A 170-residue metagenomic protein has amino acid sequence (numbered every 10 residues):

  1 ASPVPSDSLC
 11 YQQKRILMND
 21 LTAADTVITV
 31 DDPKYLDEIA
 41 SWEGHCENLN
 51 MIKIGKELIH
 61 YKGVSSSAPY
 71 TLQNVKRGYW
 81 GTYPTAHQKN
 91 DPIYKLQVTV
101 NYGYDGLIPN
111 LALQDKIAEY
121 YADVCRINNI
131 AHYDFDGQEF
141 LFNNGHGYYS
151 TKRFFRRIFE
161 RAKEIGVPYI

Functional and structural regions predicted by a protein language model:
A1-S2, H132: Glycine-centered small-residue hotspots that permit tight backbone geometry or close packing
P3-R77, G81-P84: Autoprocessing Asn-cyclization modules and mimics
S8-M18, A40-H45, K95-I170: Active-site neighborhood of glycoside hydrolase catalytic domains
E57, T85-Q97: Surface-exposed interaction regions enriched in Ser/Thr/Asp/Glu that occur as long low-complexity tracts or repetitive
P69, K89-P92, N110: General N-terminal targeting signals
K76-G78, Q88, G147-Y148: Composition- and surface-driven signal marking solvent-exposed, interaction-prone regions in large proteins
